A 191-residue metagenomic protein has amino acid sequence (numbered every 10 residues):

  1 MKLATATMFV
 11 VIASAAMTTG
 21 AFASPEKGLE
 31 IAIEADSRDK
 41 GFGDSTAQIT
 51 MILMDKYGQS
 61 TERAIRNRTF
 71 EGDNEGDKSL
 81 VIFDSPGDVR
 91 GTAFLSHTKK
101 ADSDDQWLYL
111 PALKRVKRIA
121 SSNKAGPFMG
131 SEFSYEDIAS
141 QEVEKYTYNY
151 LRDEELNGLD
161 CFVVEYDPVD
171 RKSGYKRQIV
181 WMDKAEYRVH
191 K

Functional and structural regions predicted by a protein language model:
M1-K2: N-terminal secretory signal peptides that target proteins for export/translocation
A6-A16: Bacterial N-terminal signal peptides
T18-S24: Sec/Tat signal peptide C-region and signal peptidase I cleavage site
S24-A112, N149: N-terminal mature ectodomain segment of secretory-pathway/periplasmic proteins
I33, L95-H97, D105-Y109, R115-I119 (+2 more regions): Gly/Pro-enriched, hydrophobic low-complexity segments that function as extracytoplasmic propeptides/linkers
M54, L110, E154, M182-D183: Hydrophobic alpha-helical segments, especially N-terminal targeting/anchoring helices
E75, N157-L159: Short acidic/glycine-enriched loop/turn segments that link adjacent beta-strands
S140-T147, D153: Surface-exposed beta-loop interaction hotspot
